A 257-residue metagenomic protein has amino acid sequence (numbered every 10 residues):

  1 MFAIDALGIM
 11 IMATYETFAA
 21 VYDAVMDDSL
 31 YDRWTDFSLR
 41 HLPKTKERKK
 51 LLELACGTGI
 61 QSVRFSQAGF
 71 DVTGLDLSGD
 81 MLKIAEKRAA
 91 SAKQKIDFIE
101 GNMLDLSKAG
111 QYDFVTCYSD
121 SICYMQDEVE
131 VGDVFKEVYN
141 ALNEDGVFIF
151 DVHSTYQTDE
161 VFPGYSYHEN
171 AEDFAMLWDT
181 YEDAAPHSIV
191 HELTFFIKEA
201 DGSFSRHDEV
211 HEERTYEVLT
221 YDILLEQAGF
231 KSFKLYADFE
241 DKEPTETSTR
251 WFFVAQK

Functional and structural regions predicted by a protein language model:
G8-K46: Conserved class I S-adenosyl-L-methionine
R48-G57: Conserved class I S-adenosyl-L-methionine
I60-D105: Class I SAM-dependent methyltransferase SAM/SAH-binding core
L104-F114: A short acidic, Gly/Pro-enriched loop at the edge of an enzyme's catalytic core that lines a small-molecule cofactor
D113-V129: A short SAM/SAH-binding and catalytic strip from SAM-dependent methyltransferases
G132-E144: A short glycine-rich, Lys/Arg-flanked "PGG" loop and its adjoining helix->strand segment in the class I
I149-T220: SAM-dependent methyltransferase
E212-K257: C-terminal lobe and adjacent flexible extensions of AdoMet/dcAdoMet transferase-like proteins
